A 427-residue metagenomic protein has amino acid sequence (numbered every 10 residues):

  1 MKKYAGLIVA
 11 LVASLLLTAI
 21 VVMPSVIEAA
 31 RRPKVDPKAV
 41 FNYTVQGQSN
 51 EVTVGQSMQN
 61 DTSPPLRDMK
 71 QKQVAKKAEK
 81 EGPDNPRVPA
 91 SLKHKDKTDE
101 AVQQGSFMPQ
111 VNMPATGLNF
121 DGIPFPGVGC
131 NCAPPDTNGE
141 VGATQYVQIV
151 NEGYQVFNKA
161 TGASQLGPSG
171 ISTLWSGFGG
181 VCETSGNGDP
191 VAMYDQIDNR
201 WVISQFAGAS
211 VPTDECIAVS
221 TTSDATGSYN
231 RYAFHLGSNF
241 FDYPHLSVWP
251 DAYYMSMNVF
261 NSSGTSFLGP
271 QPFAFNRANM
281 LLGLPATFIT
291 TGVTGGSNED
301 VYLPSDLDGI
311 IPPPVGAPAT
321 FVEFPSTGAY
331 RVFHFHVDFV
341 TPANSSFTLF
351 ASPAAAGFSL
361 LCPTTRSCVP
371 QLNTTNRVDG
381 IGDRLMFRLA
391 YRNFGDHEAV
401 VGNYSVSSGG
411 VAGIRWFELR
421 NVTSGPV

Functional and structural regions predicted by a protein language model:
M1-V12: Bacterial N-terminal signal peptides that target proteins for export
A10-V21: Bacterial N-terminal signal peptides
V22-A29: Sec/Tat signal peptide C-region and signal peptidase I cleavage site
A29-V427: C-terminal PAP-associated
